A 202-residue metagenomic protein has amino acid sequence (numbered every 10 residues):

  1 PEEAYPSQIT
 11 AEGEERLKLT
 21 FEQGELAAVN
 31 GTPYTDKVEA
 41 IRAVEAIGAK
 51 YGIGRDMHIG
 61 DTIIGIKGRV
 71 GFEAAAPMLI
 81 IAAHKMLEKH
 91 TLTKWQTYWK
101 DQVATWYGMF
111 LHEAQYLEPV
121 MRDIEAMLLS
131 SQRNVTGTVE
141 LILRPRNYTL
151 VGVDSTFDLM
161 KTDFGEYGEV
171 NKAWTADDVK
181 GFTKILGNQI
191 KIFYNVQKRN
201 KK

Functional and structural regions predicted by a protein language model:
P1-K202: Nucleotide-activated chemistry modules centered on ATP-dependent adenylation/adenylyltransferase
